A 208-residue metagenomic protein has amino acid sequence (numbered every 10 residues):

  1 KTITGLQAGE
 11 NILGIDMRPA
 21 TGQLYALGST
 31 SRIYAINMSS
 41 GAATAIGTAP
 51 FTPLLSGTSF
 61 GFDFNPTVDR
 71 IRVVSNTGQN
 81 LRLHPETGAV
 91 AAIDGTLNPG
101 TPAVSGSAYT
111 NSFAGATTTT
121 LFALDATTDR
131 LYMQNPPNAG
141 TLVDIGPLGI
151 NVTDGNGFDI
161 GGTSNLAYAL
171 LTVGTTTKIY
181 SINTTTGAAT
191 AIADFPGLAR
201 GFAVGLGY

Functional and structural regions predicted by a protein language model:
K1-Q7, A42-P53, A89-N98, T141-I150 (+1 more regions): A short beta-strand motif characteristic of beta-propeller blades
K1-S31: N-terminal carbohydrate-binding/catalytic regions of secreted carbohydrate-active enzymes
L13-T21, P53-V68, G100-T117, V152-S164 (+1 more regions): Structural signature of eukaryotic scaffold interfaces centered on beta-propeller domains
G22, T30-Y34, T77-N80, T127-R130 (+1 more regions): Loop/turn residues immediately N-terminal
G22-A26, R70-V73, A116, T120-A123 (+1 more regions): Conserved beta-propeller blade signature
N37-G41, H84-G88, N135-A139, N183-T186: Short loop/turn segments that connect beta-strands within beta-propeller blades
A108-G157: A mid-sequence, solvent-exposed acidic-amphipathic segment
T184-Y208: Blade-level signature of beta-propeller repeat domains, shared across WD40, Kelch, NHL, RCC1 and BNR/Asp-box propellers
